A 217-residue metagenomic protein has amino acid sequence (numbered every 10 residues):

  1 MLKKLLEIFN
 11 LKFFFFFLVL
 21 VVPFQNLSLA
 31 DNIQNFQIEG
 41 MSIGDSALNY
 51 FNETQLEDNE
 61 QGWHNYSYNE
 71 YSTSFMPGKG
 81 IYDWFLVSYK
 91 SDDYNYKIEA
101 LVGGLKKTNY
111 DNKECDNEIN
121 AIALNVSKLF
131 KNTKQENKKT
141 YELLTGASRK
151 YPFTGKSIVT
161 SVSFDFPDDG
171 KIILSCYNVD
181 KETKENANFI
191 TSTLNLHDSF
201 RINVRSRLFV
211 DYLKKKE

Functional and structural regions predicted by a protein language model:
M1-F9: N-terminal secretory signal peptides that target proteins for export/translocation
L2, A30-Y71, V102-E217: Non-cytosolic coordination micro-motifs
E7-I8, F16, F209-D211: General helical structural elements
F9-K12, T133: Short, flexible helical or helix-coil boundary motifs
K12-P23: Bacterial N-terminal signal peptides
V21, G78, D92-Y94, F153-G155 (+1 more regions): Sterically constrained small-residue positions within well-ordered secondary structures of folded domains
F24-L29: Membrane-interface motif at the C-terminal end of an N-terminal transmembrane signal
S72-K97: Compositionally biased P/S/T/G-rich terminal and signal peptide-adjacent segments that lie outside catalytic cores
